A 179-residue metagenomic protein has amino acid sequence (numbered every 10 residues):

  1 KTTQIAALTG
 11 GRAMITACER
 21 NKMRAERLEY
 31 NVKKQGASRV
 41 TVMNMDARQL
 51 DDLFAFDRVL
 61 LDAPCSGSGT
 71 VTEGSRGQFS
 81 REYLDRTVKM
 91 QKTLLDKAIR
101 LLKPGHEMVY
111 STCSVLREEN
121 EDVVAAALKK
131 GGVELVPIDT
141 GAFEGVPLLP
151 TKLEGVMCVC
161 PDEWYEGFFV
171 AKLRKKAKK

Functional and structural regions predicted by a protein language model:
K1-K179: S-adenosylmethionine
